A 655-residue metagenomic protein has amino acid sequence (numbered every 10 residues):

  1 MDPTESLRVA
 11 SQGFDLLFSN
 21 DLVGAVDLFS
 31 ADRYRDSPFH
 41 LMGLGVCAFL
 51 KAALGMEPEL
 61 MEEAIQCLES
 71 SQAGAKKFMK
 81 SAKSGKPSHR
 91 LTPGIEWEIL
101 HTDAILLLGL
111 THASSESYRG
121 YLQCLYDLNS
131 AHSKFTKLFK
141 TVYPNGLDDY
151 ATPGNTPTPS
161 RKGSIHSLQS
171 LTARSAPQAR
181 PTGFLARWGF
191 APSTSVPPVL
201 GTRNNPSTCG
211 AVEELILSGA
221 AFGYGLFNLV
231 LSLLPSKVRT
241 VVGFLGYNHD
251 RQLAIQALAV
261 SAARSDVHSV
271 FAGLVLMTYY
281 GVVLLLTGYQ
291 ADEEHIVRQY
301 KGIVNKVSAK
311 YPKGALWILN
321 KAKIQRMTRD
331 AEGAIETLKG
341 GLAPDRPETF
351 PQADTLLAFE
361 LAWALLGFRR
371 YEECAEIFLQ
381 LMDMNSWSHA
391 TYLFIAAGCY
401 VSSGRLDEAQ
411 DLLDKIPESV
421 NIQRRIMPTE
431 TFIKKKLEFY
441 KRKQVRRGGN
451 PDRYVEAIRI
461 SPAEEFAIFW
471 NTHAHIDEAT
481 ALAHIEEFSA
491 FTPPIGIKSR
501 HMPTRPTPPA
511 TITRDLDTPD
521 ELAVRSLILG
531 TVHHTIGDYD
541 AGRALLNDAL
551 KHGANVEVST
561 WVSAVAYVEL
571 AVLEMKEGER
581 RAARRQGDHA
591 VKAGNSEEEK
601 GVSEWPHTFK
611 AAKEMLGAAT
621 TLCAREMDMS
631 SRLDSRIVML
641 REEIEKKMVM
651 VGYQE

Functional and structural regions predicted by a protein language model:
M1-S6, S164, K646-E655: Eukaryotic N-terminal targeting leaders
D2-P3, Y34, L41, L91 (+13 more regions): Inter-repeat boundary and helix-capping residues of tandem alpha-helical solenoids
D2-V9, L17-N20, G24, L44-I303 (+5 more regions): Short coil/linker segments at helix-helix boundaries
T4-D15, G43-L50, P93, E98-L100 (+17 more regions): "A position-specific structural signal for the A-helix of alpha-solenoid helical repeats
F29-D36, G243-N248, A262-R264, V304-P312 (+6 more regions): Solenoid-like repeat scaffolds
Q72-S81, K137, T141, A331-T349 (+5 more regions): Long, amphipathic alpha-helical regulatory blocks in the mid-to-C-terminal portion of eukaryotic proteins
S232-V238, R251-L356, S388-T391, Q410-P506: Extracytoplasmic and endomembrane cell-envelope/extracellular-matrix remodeling and assembly machinery
L393, G398, S402-L570, E577-E655: Eukaryotic alpha-helical solenoid repeat scaffolds
